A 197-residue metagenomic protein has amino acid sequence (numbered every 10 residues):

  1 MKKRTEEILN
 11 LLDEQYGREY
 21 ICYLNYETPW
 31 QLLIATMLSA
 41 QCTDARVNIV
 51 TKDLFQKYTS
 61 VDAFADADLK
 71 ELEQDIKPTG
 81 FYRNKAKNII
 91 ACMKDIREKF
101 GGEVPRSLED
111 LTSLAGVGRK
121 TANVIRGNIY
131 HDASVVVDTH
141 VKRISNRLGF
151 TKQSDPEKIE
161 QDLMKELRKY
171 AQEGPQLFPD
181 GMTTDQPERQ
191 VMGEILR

Functional and structural regions predicted by a protein language model:
K2-P179: Catalytic cores of DNA base-excision repair glycosylases
F178-L196: Conserved small/aromatic sequence motifs within transmembrane helices
